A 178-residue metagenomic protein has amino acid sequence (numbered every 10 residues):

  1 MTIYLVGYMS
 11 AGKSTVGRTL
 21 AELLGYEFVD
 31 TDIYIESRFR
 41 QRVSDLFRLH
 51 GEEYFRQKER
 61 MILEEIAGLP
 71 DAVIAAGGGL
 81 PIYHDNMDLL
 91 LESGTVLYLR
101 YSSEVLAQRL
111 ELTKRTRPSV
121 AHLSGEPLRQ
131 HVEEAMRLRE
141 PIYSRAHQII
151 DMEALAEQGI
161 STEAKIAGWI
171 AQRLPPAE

Functional and structural regions predicted by a protein language model:
L5: Hydrophobic anchor at the beta1->P-loop junction of P-loop NTPases
Y8: P-loop (Walker A) phosphate-binding loop of NTP-binding proteins
S14: Walker A/P-loop
E22-I33: Post-Walker A helix-loop "phosphate-sensing" segment adjacent to the P-loop in P-loop NTPases
L23, R137-E178: NTP-dependent small-molecule kinase module
T31-L91, T116: ATP-dependent small-molecule kinase phosphotransfer cores that center on conserved nucleotide phosphate-binding segments
S93-E140: A glycine- and Lys/Arg-enriched "phosphate-lid" helix/loop adjacent to the NTP-binding pocket of small-molecule kinases
